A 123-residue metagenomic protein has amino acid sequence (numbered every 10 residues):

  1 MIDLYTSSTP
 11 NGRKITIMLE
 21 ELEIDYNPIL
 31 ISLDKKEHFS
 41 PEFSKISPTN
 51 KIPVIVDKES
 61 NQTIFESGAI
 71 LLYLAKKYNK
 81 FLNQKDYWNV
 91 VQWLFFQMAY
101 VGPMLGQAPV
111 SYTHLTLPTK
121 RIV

Functional and structural regions predicted by a protein language model:
M1-Y112: GST-like domain detector, emphasizing the conserved glutathione-binding G-site in the N-terminal thioredoxin-like
T113-T119: Conserved small/polar residues in nucleotide/adenosyl-binding loops
